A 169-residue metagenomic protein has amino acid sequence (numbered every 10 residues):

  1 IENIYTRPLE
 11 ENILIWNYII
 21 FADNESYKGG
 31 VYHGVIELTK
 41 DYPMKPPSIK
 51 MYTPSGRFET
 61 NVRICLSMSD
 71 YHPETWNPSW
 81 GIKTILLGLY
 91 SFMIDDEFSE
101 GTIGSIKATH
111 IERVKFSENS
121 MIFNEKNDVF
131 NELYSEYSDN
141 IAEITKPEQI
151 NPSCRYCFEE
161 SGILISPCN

Functional and structural regions predicted by a protein language model:
I1-I64, P73-N77, I141: Strand-helix-loop interaction patch of compact alpha/beta domains
P8, N24, K50, M68 (+5 more regions): Alpha-helical protein-protein interaction elements
D23, D41, D70, D95-D96 (+2 more regions): Acidic-enriched, low-complexity/disordered segments with a strong bias for Aspartate over Glutamate
V35-E37, I85-G88, F92, L133-E136 (+1 more regions): Alpha-helical recognition domains of nuclear gene-regulatory proteins
P43-H110: Histidine-centered catalytic/metal-coordination loop motif
S99-N169: Charge-rich (especially acidic), low-complexity segments
